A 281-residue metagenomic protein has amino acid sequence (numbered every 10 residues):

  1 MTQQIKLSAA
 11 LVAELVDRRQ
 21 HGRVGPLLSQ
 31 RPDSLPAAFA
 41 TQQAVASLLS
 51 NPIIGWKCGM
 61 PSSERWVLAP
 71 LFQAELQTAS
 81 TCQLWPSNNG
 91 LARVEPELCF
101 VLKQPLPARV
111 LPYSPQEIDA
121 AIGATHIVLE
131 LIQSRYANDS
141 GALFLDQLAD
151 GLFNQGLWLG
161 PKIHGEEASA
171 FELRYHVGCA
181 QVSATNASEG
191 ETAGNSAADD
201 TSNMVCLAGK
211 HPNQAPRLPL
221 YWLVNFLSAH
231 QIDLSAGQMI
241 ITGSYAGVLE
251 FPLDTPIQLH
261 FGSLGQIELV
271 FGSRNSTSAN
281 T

Functional and structural regions predicted by a protein language model:
M1-T2: C-terminal terminal-subdomain/extension
I5-A215, P256, Q266-S273: Catalytic-core "active-site belt" of small-molecule-metabolizing enzymes, emphasizing His/Asp/Glu-rich regions
P219-F251: A conserved acidic, glycine/proline-rich C-terminal tail/linker
I241-T281: Conserved catalytic-core subdomain
